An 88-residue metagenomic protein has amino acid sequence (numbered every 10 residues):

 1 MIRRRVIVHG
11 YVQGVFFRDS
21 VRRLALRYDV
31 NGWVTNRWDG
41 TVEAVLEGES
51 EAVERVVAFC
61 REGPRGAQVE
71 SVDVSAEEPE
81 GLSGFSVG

Functional and structural regions predicted by a protein language model:
M1-G88: Intrinsically disordered, low-complexity, mixed-charge
